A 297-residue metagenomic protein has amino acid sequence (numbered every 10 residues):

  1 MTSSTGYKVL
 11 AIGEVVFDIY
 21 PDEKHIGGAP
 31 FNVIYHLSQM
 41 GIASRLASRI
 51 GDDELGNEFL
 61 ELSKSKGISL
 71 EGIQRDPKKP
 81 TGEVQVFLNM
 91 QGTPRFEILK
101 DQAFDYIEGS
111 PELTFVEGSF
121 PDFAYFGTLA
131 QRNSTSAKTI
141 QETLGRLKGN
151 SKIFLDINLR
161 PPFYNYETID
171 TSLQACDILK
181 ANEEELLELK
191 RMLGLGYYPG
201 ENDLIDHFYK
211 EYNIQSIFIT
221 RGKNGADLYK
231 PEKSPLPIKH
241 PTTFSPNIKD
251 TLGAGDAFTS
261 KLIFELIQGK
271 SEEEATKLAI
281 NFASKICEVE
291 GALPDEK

Functional and structural regions predicted by a protein language model:
M1-S69, I73: Glycine-rich phosphate/adenosyl-contacting loop at the front of the ribokinase-like
M1-Y7, Y198-K297: Conserved phosphate-binding/catalytic region of the ribokinase-like
E14-V15, L129, I157, A257: Active-site metal-binding loops of divalent metal-dependent hydrolases
A43-T128: Conserved N-terminal subdomain of the carbohydrate kinase-like
S44, L70, S151-I153, I217: Hydrophobic anchor at the start of a short beta-strand that flanks the dinucleotide cofactor-binding loop
V116-E117, T171-S172, K210: Structural alpha-helical scaffold elements that stabilize or flank donor/cofactor-binding regions in carbohydrate
F123, T128-D203, G225-A226, P231: Conserved beta-alpha-beta core of the PfkB/ribokinase-like small-molecule kinase fold
